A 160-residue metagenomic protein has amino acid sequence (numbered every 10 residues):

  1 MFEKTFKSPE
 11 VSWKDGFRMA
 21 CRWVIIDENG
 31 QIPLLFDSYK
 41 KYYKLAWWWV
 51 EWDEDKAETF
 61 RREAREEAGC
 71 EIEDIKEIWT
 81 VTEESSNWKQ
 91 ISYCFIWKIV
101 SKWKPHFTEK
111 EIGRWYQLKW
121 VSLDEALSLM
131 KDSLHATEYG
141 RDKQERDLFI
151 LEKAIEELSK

Functional and structural regions predicted by a protein language model:
M1-R22, E28: Acidic, metal-coordinating catalytic segment for phosphate/diphosphate chemistry, firing primarily on the Nudix
R18, L45, Q90-S92: Short connector loops at helix/strand junctions that flank enzyme active sites, especially segments positioning acidic
R22, Q31, Q117: Conserved beta-strand and immediately adjacent loop positions that scaffold enzyme active sites
I25-E28, W97-I99: Active-site beta-strand termini and strand-to-loop segments that position acidic
D27-E66: Conserved Nudix-box catalytic region and its N-terminal flanking loop in Nudix hydrolases and closely related
Y42, E111-K160: Nudix hydrolase/Nudix homology domain
V50-E73, V81-H135: Unchanged
